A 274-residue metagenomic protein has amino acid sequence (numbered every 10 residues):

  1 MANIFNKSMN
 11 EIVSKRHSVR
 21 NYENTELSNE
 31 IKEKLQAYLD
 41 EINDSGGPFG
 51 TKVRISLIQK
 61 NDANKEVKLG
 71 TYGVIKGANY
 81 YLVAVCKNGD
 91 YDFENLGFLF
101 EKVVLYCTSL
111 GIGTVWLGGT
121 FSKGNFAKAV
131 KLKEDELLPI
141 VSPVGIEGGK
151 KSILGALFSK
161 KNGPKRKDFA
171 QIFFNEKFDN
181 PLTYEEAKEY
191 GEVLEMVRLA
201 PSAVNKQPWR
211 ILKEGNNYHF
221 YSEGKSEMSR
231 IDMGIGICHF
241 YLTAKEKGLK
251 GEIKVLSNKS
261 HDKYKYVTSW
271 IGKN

Functional and structural regions predicted by a protein language model:
M1-N274: Acidic, surface-exposed loops and disordered segments
